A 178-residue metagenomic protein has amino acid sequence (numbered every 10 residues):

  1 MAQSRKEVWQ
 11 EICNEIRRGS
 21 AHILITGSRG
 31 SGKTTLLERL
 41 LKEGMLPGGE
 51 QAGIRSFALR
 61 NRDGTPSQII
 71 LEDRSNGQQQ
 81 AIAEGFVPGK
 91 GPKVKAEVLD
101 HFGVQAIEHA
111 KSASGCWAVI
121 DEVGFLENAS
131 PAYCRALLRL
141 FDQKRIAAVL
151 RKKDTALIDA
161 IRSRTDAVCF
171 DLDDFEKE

Functional and structural regions predicted by a protein language model:
A2-R17: Pre-Walker A adenine-sensing motif
I25: Hydrophobic anchor at the beta1->P-loop junction of P-loop NTPases
R29: The conserved Walker
K33: Conserved lysine of the Walker
L36: Hydrophobic positions on the alpha1 helix immediately C-terminal to the Walker A/P-loop
L41-G91: N-terminal phosphate/diphosphate-binding loop that engages ATP/GTP or pyrophosphate donors across diverse enzyme folds
V87-L138: Phosphate-binding/switch loop-helix module in NTP-utilizing enzymes
V123-E178: Replace "adjacent to P-loop NTPase cores in ATP/GTP-dependent enzymes" with "adjacent to NTP-binding cores
